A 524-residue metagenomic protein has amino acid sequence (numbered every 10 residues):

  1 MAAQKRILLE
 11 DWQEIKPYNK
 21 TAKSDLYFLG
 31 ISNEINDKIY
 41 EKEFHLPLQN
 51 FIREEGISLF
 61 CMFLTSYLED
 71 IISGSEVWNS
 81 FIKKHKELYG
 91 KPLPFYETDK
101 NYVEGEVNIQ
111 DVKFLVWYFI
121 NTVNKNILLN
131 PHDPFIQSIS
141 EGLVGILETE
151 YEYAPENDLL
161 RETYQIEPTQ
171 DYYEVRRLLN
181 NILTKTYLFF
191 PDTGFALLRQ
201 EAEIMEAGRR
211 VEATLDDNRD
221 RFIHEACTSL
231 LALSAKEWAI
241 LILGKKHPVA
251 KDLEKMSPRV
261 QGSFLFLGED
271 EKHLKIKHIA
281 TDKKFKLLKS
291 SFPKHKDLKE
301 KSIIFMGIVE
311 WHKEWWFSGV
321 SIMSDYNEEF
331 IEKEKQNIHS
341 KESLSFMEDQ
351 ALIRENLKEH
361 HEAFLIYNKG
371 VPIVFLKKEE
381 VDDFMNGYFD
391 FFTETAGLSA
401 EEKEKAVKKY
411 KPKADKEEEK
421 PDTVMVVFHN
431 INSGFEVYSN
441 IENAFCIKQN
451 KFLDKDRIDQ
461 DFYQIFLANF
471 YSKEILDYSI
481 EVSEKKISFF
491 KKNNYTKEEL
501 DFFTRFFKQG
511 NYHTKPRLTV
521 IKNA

Functional and structural regions predicted by a protein language model:
M1-R259, K313-A524: Mixed-charge, low-complexity intrinsically disordered regions
E254-D270: Structural detector for short beta-strands of small beta-barrel domains
L265-F266, I308, F317-S318: A structural signal for short, hydrophobic beta-strand segments that form beta-sheets in beta-rich/all-beta domains
E271, M306-V309: Residue-level marker of positions within ordered structural domains that often coincide with functionally constrained
K272-K277: Short aromatic-glycine-enriched beta-strand elements
I279-T281: Short coil/turn segments at secondary-structure boundaries
K283-S290: A short macromolecule-binding patch
S290-G307: Short nucleic-acid-contacting surface segments enriched for D/E, G, S/T with interspersed K/R
